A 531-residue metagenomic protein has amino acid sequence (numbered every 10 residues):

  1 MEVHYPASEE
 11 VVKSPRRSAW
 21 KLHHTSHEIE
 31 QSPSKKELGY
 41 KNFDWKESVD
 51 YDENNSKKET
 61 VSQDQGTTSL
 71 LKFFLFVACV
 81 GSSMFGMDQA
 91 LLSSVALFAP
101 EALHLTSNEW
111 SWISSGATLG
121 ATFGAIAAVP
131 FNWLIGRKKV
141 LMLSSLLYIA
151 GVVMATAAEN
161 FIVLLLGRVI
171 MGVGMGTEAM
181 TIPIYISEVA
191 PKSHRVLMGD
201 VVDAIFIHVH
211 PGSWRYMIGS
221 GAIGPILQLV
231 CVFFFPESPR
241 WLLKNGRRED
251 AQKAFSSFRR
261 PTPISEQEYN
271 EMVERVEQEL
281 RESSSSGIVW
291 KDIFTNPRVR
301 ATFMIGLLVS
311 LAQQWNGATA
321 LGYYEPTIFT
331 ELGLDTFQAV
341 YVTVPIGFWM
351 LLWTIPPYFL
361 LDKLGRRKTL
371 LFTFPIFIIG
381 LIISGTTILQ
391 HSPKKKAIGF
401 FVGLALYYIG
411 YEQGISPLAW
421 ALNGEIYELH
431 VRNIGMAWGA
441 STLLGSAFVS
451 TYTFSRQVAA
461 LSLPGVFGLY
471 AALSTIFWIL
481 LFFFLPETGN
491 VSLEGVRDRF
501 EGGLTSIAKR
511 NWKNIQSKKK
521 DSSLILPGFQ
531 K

Functional and structural regions predicted by a protein language model:
M1-F258, E277-K531: Alpha-helical transmembrane bundle of multi-pass membrane proteins
S257-E268: Short intracellular "coupling" helices and adjacent cytoplasmic loop segments at the cytosolic face of multi-pass
Y269-V273: Short amphipathic alpha-helical segments embedded in low-complexity Lys/Glu-rich regions
